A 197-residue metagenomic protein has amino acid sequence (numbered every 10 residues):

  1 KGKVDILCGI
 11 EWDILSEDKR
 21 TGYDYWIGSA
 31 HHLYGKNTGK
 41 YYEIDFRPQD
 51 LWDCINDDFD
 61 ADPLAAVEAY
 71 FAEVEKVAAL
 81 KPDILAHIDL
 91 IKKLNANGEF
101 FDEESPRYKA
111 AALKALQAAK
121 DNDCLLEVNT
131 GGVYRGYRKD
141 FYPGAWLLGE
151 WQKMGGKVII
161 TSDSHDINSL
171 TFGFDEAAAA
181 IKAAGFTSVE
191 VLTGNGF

Functional and structural regions predicted by a protein language model:
K1-D121: Extended substrate/RNA-proximal surfaces in nucleic-acid metabolism proteins
G98-F197: Charged catalytic cores and adjacent phosphate/nucleic-acid-binding surfaces used for phosphate/nucleic-acid chemistry
